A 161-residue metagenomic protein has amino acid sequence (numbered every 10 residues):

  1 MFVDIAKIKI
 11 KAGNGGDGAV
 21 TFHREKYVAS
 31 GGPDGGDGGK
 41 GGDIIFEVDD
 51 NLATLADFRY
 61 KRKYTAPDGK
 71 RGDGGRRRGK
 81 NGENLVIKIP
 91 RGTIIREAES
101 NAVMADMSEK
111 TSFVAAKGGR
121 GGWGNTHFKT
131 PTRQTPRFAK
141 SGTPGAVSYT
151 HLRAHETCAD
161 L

Functional and structural regions predicted by a protein language model:
M1-R91: N-terminal accessory targeting/assembly segments
I5-K11, S112-V114, H151: Short amphipathic
D68-K80, A98-A102, P131-R137: Short acidic (Asp/Glu) patches
I94: Glycine-rich, flexible loop motifs
M104-R137: Charged, amphipathic alpha-helical linker segments immediately N-terminal to NTP-binding catalytic cores
S141-P144, R153: Phosphate-binding glycine-rich loops and their immediate beta-loop-alpha structural context
T150-T157: Conserved small/polar residues in nucleotide/adenosyl-binding loops
